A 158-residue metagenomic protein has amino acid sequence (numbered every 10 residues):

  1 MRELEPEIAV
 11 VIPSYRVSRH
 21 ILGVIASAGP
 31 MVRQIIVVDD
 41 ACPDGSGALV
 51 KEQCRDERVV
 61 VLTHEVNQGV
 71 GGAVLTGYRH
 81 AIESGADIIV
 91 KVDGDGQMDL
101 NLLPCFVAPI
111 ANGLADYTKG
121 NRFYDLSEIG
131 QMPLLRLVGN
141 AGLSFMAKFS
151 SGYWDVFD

Functional and structural regions predicted by a protein language model:
M1-S27: N-proximal low-complexity "stem/linker" segments adjacent to membrane-targeting elements
E5-A9, S27-V37, G45, R58-V59: Short loop->beta transition adjacent to catalytic acidic/histidine clusters or analogous donor-positioning motifs
V11-S14, V38-D40, H64: Conserved sequence signature across two-component system core domains
R19-G23, D44-Q53: Acidic helix N-cap motif at the loop->helix transition within catalytic regions of sugar-transfer enzymes
A26-G29, R55, I82-E83, A111: Residue-level signal for alpha-helix termini/capping positions
D39-A48, V66, G96: A conserved acidic beta->alpha catalytic loop
V66-E83, L100-D158: Acceptor/aglycone-binding surface of glycosyltransferases and processive sugar-polymer synthases
A86-Q97: Short beta-strand-to-loop acidic/aromatic patch adjacent to the donor-nucleotide binding site
